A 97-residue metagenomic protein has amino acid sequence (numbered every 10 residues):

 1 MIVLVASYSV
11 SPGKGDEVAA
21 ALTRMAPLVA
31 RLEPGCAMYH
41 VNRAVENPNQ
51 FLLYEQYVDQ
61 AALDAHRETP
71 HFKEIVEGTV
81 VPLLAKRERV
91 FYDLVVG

Functional and structural regions predicted by a protein language model:
M1-I2, G97: Absolute protein N-terminus
I2-S9, M38-R67, R89: Short, well-ordered beta-strand segments in beta-rich or mixed alpha/beta enzyme and ligand-binding folds
S9-D16, V95: Short N-terminal leader segment in a subset of presequences, especially plant chloroplast and some mitochondrial
K14-M38, H71-V80: Short amphipathic alpha-helical segments
T23-P27, Y54-Q56, K73, R87 (+1 more regions): Hydrophobic alpha-helical segments
H40-N49, I75-G97: Glycine-rich beta-strand-turn "strand-cap" elements at beta-sheet edges
A61, A65, P70-F72, L84 (+1 more regions): A ubiquitous, low-specificity "background" feature that marks scattered single residues across proteins without
